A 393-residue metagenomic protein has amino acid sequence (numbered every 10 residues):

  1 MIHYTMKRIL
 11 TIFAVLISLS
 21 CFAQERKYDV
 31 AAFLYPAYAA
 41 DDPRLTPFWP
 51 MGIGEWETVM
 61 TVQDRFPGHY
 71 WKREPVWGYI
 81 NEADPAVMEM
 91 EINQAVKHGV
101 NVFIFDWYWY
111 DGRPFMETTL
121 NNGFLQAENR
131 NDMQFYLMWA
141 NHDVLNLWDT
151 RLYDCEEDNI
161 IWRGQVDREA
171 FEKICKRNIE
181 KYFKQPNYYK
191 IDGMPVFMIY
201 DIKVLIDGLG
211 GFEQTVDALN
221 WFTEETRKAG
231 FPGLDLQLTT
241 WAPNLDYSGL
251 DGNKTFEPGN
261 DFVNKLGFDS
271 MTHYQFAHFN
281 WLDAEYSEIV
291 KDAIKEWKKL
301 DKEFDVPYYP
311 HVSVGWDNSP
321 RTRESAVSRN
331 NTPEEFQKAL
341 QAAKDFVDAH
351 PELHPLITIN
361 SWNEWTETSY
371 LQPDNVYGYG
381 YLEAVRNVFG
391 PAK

Functional and structural regions predicted by a protein language model:
M1-M6: N-terminal secretory signal peptides that target proteins for export/translocation
K7-A14: Sec-dependent signal peptide recognition, specifically the positively charged N-region followed immediately by
A14-A23: Hydrophobic h-region of N-terminal signal peptides that target proteins for export in Gram-negative bacteria
Q24-K393: Glycan-processing catalytic domains of CAZymes
